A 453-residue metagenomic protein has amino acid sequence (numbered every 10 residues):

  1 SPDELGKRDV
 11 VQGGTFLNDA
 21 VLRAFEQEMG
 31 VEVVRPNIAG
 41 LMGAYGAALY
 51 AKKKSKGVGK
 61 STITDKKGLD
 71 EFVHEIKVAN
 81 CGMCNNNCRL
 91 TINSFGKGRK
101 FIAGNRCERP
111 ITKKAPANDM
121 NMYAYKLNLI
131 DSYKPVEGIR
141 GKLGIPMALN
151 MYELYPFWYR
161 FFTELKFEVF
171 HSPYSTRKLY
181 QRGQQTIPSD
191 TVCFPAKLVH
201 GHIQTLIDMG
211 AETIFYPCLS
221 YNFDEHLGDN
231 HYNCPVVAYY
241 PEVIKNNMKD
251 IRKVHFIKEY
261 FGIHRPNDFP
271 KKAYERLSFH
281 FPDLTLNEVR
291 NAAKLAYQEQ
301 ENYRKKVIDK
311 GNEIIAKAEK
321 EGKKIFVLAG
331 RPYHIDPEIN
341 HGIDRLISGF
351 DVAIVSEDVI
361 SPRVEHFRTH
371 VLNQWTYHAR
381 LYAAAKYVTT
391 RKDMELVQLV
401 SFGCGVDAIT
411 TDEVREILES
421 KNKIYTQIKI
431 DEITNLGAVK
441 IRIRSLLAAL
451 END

Functional and structural regions predicted by a protein language model:
P2-D3, E32-N37, E319: Hydrophobic alpha-helical segments and their boundary regions
D3-E28, A39-G40, N150-Y152, Y333: Glycine-rich phosphate-binding loops at beta-strand->alpha-helix junctions
D19-E28, E32-V34, K56-G57, I92: Oxyanion-binding/catalytic loops of NTP- or PPi-dependent enzymes
A20-V21, Y50, T410: Residue-level recognition of conserved structural "scaffold" positions that shape functional pockets and channels
N37-I38, K53-D453: An N-terminal assembly and electron-transfer interface module characteristic of large anaerobic redox and radical
G46-A48: Catalytic cores of nucleotide-enabled group-transfer and carboxylate-activating enzymes in metabolic and assembly-line
